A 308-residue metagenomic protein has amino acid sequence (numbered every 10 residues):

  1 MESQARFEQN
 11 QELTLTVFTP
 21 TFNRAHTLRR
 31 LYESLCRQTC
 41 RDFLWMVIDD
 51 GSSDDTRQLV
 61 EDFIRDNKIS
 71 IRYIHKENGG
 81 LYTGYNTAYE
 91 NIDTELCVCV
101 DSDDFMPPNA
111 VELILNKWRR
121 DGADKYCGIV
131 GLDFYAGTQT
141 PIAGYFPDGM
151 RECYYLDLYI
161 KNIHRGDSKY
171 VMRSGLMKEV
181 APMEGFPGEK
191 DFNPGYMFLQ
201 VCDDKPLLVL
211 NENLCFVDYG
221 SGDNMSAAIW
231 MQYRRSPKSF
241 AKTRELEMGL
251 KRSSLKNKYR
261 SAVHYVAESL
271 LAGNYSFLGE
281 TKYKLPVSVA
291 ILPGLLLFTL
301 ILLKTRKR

Functional and structural regions predicted by a protein language model:
N23-R37: Short, well-formed alpha-helical segments that are part of the catalytic scaffolds of diverse glycosyltransferases
S34, D49-L59, D101: A conserved acidic beta->alpha catalytic loop
D42-G51, R72-E77: Short beta-strand/loop segment that forms part of the nucleotide-sugar
K76-I92: Glycine-rich, basic loop-to-helix element that forms the pyrophosphate-binding segment of sugar-nucleotide handling
C97: Short aromatic/hydrophobic "clamp" motif used to bind/position activated sugar donors
N109-A143: Conserved donor NDP-sugar-binding/catalytic core segment of glycosyltransferases
P141-A227: Conserved nucleotide-sugar donor-binding catalytic segment
N213-G220, A227-S253, F277: Catalytic core of nucleotide-sugar-dependent glycosyltransferases
